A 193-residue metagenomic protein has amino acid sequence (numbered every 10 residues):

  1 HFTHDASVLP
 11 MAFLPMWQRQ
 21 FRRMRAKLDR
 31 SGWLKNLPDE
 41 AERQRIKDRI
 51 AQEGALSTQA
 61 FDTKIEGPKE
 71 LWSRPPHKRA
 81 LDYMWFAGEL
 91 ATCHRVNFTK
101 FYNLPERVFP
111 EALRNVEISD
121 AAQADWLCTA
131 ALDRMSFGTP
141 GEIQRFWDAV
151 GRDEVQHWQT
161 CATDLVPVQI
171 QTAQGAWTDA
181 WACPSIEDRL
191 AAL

Functional and structural regions predicted by a protein language model:
H1-L193: Long, low-complexity intrinsically disordered regions
